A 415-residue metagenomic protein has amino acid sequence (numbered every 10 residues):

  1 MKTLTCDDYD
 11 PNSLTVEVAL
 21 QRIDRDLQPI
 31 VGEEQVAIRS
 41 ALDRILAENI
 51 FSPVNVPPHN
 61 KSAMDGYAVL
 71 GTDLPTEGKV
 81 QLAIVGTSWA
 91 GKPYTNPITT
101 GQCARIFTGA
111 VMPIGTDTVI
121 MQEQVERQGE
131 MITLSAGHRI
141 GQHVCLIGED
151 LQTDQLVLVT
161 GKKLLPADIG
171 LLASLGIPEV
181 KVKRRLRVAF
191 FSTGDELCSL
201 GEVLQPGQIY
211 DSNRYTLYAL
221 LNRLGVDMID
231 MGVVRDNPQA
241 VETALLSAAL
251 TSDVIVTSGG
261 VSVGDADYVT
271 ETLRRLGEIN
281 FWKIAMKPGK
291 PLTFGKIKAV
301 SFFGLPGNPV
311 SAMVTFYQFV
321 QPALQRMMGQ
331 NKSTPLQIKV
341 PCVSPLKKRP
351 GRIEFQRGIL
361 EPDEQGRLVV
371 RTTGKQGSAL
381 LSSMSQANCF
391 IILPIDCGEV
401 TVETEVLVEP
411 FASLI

Functional and structural regions predicted by a protein language model:
M1-E17, P178-L305, P309-T315: Helix-rich terminal scaffold detector
M1-E77, Q330-F355: Short, low-complexity N-terminal leaders and the immediately following helix N-cap/first helix
K2-L14, Y67-D230, R235, V369 (+3 more regions): Short, glycine/charged-enriched hinge/interface segments at domain edges or termini
N12-L20, E34, I38, N60 (+17 more regions): Generic structural signal for well-ordered, non-membrane alpha-helical segments in soluble metabolic enzymes
L20, E34-R39, E48, G91 (+2 more regions): Flexible glycine/proline-rich
D24-V31, N49, M112, Q155 (+9 more regions): Structural signal for hydrophobic packing residues in well-ordered secondary-structure cores of soluble enzyme domains
A41-N55, P93-R105, F294-G295, A299-S301: Short, hydrophobic/aliphatic alpha-helical segments
